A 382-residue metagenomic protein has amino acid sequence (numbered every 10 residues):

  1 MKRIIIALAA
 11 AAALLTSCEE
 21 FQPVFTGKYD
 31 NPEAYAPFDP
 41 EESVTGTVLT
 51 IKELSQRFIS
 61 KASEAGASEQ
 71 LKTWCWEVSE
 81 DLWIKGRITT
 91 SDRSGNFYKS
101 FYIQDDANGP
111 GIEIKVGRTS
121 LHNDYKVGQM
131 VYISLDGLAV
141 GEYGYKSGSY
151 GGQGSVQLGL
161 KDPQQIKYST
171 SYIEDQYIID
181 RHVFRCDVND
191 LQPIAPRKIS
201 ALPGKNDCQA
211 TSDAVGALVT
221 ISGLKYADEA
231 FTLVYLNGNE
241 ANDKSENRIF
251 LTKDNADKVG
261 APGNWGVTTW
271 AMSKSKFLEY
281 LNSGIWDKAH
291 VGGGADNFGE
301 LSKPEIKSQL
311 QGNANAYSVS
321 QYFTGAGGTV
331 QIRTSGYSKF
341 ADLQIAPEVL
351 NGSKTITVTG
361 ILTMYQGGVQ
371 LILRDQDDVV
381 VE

Functional and structural regions predicted by a protein language model:
M1-I4: Positively charged n-region of N-terminal signal peptides that target proteins for export
L14-S17: C-terminal motif of bacterial Sec signal peptides marking the signal peptidase cleavage site
E19-Y98, Y102-E382: OB-fold nucleic-acid-binding modules
